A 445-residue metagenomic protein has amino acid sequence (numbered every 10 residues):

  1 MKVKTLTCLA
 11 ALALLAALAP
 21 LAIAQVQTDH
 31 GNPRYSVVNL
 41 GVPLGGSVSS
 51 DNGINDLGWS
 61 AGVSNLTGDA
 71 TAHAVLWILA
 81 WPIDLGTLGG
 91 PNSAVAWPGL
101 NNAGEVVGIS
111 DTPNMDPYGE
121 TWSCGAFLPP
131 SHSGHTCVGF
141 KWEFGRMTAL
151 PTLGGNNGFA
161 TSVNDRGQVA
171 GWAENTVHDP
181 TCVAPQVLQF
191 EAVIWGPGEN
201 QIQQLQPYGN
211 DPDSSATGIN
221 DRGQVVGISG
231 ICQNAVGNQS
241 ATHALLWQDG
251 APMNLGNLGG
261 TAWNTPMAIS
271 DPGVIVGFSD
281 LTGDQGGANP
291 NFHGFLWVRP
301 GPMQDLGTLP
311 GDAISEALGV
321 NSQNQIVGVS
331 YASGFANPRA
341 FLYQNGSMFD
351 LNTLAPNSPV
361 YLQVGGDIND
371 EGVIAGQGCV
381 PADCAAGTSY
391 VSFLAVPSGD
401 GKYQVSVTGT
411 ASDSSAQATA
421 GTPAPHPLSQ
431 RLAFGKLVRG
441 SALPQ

Functional and structural regions predicted by a protein language model:
K2-Q445: Residue-level hotspots at or immediately adjacent to binding/recognition sites across diverse folds
